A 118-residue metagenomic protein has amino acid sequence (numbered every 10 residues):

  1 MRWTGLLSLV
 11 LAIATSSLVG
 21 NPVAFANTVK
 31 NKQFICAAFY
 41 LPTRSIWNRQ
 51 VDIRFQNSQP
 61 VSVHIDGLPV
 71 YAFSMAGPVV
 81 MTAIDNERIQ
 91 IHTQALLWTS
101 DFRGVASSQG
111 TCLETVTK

Functional and structural regions predicted by a protein language model:
M1-L9: Bacterial N-terminal signal peptides that target proteins for export
S8-S17: Bacterial N-terminal signal peptides
G20, A24-A26: Boundary at the C-terminal end of the N-terminal hydrophobic targeting segment
T28-S45, C112: Tryptophan-anchored aromatic micro-motifs
Q33, G104-K118: Edge beta-strand at a domain terminus
I35, R44-L68, W98-G104: N-terminal glycine/threonine-rich, aromatic-flanked beta-hairpin/loop signature
H64-Q94: Contiguous, well-ordered beta-strand patches that form the walls/edges of small beta-barrel/beta-sandwich domains
R88-H92, L96-Q109: Short, exposed beta-strand-loop hairpins at the edges of beta-sheets in extracellular/periplasmic proteins
